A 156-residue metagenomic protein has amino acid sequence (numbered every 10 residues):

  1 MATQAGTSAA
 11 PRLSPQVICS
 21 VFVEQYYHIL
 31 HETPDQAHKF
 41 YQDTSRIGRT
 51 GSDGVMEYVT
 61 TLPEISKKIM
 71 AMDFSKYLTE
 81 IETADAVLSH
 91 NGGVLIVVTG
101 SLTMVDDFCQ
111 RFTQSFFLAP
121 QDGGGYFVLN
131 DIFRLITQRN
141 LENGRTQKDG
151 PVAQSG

Functional and structural regions predicted by a protein language model:
M1-H28: Short, low-complexity N-terminal intrinsically disordered segments enriched in polar/charged residues
L13-Q16, F22, F40, G48-V55 (+1 more regions): Eukaryotic adaptor/scaffold assembly regions
F22, V87, V97-T103: Conserved interaction-surface patches within small, structured recognition/assembly domains
E24-D43: Short acidic-aromatic low-complexity motifs
Y26, A37, I96-G100, F116-L118 (+1 more regions): Structural signal for hydrophobic/aromatic residues that build the beta-strand cores of folded beta-sheet domains
D43-G92: A solvent-exposed, acidic/Ser-Thr-rich amphipathic alpha-helical stretch
E80-A86, T99-G100, T113-P120: Hydrophobic/aromatic beta-strand elements that line small-molecule binding cavities or substrate pockets in beta-rich
V105-G156: Short beta-strand edge/turn micro-motifs at domain boundaries
